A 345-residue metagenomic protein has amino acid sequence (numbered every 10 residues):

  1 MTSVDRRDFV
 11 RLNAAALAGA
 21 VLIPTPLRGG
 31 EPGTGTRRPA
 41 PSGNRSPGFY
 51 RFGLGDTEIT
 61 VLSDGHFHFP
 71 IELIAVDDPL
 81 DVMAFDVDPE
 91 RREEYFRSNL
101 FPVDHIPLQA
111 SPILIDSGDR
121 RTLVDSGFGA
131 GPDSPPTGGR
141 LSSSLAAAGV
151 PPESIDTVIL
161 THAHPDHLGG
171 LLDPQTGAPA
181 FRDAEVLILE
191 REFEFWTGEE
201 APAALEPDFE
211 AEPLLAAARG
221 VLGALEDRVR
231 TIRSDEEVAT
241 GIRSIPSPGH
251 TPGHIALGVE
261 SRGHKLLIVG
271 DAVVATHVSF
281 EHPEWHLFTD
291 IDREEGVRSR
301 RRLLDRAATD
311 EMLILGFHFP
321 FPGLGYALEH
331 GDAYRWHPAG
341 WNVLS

Functional and structural regions predicted by a protein language model:
T2, D8-G30: N-terminal export signals
S3-D5, R262-S345: Cap/insert and terminal regions of metallo-dependent hydrolase folds
I23-V61: C-terminal segment of N-terminal export signals and the immediately downstream linker at the start of the mature
R45-A147, A256-A272: Conserved beta-strand hairpin/beta-sheet module of binuclear metal-dependent hydrolase folds, prominently
D64-G65, S126-G129, A163, R191-E192 (+3 more regions): Active-site metal-binding loops of divalent metal-dependent hydrolases
S98, D104-H105, A110-S111, P135-L187: Active-site metal-binding motif and surrounding structural segment of the metallo-beta-lactamase
G139-V150, S154, R182-P246, E295-R302 (+1 more regions): Metallo-beta-lactamase
V158-L168, S247-H254, L315-F321: Histidine-centered catalytic micro-motifs
